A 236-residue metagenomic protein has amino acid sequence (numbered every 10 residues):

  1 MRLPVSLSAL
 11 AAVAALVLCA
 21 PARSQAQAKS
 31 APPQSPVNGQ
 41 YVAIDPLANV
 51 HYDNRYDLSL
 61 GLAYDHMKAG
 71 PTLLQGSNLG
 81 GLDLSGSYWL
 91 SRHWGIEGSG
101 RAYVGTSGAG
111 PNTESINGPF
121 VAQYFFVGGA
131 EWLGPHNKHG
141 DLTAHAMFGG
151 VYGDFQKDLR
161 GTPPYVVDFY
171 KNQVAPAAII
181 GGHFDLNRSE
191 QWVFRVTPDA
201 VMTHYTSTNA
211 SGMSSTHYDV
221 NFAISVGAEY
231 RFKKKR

Functional and structural regions predicted by a protein language model:
M1-A11: Bacterial N-terminal signal peptides that target proteins for export
L16-S24: C-terminal segment of classical bacterial N-terminal signal peptides
S24-Y88, E229-R236: Short glycine/proline- and aromatic-enriched beta-strand/turn motifs that initiate or cap beta-hairpins
D45-P46, K68-T72, A109-P119, G161-Y170 (+1 more regions): Extracellular loop and loop/strand-boundary signature of outer-membrane beta-barrel proteins
Y52, G76-L79, F120-Y124, Y170-A177 (+1 more regions): Short sequence motifs at beta-strands and strand-loop junctions characteristic of Gram-negative outer-membrane
L58-G70, I96-Y103, P198-M202: Transmembrane beta-strand segments that form the barrel wall of outer-membrane beta-barrel proteins
S87-Y165, Q173-G181, L186-R188, S225-R231: Gram-negative (and chloroplast) outer-membrane scaffold detector with strong preference for beta-barrel transmembrane
S189-R236: Predominantly the C-terminal beta-signal and adjacent terminal strand-loop region of outer-membrane beta-barrel
